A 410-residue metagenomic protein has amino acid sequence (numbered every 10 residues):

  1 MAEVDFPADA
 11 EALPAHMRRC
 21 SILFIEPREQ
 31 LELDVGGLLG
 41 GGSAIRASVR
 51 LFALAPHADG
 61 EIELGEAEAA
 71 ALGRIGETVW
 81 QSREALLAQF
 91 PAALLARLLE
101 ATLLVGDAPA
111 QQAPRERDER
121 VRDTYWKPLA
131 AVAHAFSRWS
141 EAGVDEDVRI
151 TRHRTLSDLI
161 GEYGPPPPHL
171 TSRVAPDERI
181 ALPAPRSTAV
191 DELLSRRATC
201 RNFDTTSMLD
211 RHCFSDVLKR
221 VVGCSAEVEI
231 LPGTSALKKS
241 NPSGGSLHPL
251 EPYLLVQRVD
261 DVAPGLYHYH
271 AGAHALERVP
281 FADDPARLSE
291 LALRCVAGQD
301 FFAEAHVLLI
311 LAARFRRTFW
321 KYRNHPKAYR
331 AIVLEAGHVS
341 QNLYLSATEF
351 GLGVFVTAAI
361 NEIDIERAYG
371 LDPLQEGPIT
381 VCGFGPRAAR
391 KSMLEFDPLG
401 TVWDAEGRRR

Functional and structural regions predicted by a protein language model:
M1-Q299, A303-L308, I360-R410: N-terminal accessory segments that position/regulate proteins before the catalytic core
Y163, R186-D191, A312-R316, V333-H338: Short hydrophobic/aromatic-rich motifs at helix boundaries and adjacent loops
A198-M208, W320-V333: Short histidine-centered catalytic/ligand-binding loop motif
V217, P252, L309, A328-I365: Small-aliphatic-rich amphipathic alpha-helix that forms the alpha element of a beta-alpha
R278, F319-K321, V354-F355, S392-M393: Extended hydrophobic-aromatic, low-complexity segments
E290-L293, A303-E304, R323-H325, E335-N342: Eukaryotic helix-grip
F302-A305, I310-K327: Active-site-adjacent "gating/activation" loops or surface patches in catalytic cores
